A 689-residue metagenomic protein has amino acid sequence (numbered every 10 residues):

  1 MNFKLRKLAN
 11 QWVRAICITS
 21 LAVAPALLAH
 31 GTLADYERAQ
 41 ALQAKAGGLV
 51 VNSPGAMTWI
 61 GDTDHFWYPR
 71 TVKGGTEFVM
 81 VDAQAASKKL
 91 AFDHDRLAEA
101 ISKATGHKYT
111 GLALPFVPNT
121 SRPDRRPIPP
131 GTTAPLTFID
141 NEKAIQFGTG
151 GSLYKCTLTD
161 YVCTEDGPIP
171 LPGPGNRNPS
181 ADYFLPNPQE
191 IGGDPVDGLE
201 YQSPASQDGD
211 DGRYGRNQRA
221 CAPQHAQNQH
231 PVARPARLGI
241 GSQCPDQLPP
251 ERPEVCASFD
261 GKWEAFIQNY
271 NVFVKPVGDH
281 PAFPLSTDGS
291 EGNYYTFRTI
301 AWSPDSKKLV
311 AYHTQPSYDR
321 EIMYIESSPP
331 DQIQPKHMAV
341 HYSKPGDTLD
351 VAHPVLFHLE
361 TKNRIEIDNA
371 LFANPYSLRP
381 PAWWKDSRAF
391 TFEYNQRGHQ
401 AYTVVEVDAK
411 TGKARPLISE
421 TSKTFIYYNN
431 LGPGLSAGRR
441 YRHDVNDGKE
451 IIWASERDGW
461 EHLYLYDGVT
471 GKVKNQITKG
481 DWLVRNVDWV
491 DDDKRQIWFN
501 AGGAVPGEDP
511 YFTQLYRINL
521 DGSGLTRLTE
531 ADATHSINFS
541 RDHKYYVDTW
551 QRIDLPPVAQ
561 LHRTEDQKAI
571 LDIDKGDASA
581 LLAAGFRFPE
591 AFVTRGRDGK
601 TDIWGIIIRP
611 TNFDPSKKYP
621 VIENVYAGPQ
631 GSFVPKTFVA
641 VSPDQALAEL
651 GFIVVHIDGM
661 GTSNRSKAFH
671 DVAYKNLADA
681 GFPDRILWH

Functional and structural regions predicted by a protein language model:
M1-Q11: N-terminal secretory signal peptides that target proteins for export/translocation
R14-A26: Bacterial N-terminal signal peptides
A44-G47, G241-P245, I365-N369, P416 (+2 more regions): A short beta-strand motif characteristic of beta-propeller blades
V51-G61, H65-P69, H107-Q146, G241-E264 (+12 more regions): Conserved beta-propeller blade repeats
M57, T63, R320-E321, R379-A382 (+5 more regions): Serine-hydrolase catalytic core recognition
G74-V79, S152-T157, N269-F273, Y318-Y324 (+5 more regions): Structural motif
A83-Q84, L158-D160, V277-H280, L359-K362 (+4 more regions): Short loop/turn segments that connect beta-strands within beta-propeller blades
Q84-T110, P118, P123-R125, T132-A134 (+9 more regions): Predominantly five- to eight-bladed beta-propeller fold
